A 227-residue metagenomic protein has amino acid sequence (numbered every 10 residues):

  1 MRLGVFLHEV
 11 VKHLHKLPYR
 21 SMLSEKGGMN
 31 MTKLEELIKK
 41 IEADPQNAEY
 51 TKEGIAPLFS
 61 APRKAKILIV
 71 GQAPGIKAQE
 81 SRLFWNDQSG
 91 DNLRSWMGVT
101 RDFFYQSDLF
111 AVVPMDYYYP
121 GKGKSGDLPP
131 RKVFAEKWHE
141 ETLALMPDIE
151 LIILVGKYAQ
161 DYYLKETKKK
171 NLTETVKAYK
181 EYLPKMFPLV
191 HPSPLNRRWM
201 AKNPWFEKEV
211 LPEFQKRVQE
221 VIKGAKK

Functional and structural regions predicted by a protein language model:
M1-L3, S193-P194: Short intrinsically disordered, low-complexity coil segments enriched in acidic
R2-V5, R20-M22: N-terminal leader/targeting segments
V5, E9-V11, E25: Acidic, Ala/Val/Gly-enriched low-complexity intrinsically disordered segments
K16-N30: Short, Lys/Arg-enriched N-terminal segments with co-localized hydrophobic residues within the first ~10-30 amino acids
K26-G28, G224-K227: Short intrinsically disordered terminal tails
T32-E220: A polyanion-binding, active-site-adjacent surface
